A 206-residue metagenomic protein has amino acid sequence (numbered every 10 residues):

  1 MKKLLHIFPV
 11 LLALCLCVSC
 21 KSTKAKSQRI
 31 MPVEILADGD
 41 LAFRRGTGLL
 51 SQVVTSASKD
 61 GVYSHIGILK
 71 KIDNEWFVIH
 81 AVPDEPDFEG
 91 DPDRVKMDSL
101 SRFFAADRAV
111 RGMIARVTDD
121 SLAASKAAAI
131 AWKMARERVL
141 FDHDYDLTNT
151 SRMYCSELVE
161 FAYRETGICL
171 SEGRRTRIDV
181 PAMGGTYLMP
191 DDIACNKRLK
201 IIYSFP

Functional and structural regions predicted by a protein language model:
M1-F8: Bacterial N-terminal signal peptides that target proteins for export
F8-L14: Gram-negative bacterial Sec-dependent N-terminal signal peptides
L16-S19: C-terminal motif of bacterial Sec signal peptides marking the signal peptidase cleavage site
K21-S22, H143-P206: Activation targets extended, charge/polar-rich intrinsically disordered C-terminal tails
K24-I35: Mixed-charge, Lys/Arg-rich low-complexity intrinsically disordered regions
D38-D40: Loop/turn positions that initiate beta-strands
R45-M113, L140-M153: Glycine-rich catalytic cores of cysteine/serine-nucleophile enzymes that process amide/ester linkages in cell-envelope
S51-Q52, A109-G173: Active-site nucleophile-His-acid catalytic modules used for acyl/amide transfer and hydrolysis across diverse enzymes
